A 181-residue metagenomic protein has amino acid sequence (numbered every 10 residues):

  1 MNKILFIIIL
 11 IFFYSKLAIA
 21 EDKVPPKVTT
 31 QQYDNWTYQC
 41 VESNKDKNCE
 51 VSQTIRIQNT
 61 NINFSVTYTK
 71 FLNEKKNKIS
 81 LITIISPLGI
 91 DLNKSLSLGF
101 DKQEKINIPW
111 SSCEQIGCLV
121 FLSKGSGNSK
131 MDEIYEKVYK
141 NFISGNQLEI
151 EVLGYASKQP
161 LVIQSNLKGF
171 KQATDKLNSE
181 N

Functional and structural regions predicted by a protein language model:
I4-Y14: Sec-dependent N-terminal signal peptides
S15-I19: Membrane-interface motif at the C-terminal end of an N-terminal transmembrane signal
A20-N181: A generic "folded-domain core" signal
